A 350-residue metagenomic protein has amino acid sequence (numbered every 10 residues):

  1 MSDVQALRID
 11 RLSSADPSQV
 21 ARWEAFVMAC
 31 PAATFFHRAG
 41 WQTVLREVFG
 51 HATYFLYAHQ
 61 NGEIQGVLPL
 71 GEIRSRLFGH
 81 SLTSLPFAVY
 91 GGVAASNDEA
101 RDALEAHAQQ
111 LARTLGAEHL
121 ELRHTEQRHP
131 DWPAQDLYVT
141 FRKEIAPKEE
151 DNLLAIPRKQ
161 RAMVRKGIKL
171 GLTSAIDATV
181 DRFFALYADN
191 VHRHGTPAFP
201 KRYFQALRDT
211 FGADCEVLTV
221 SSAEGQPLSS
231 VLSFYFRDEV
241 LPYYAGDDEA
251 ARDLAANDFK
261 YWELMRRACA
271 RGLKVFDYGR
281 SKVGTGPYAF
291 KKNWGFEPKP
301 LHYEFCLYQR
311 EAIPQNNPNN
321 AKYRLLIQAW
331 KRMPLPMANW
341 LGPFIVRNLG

Functional and structural regions predicted by a protein language model:
S2-A6, E72, E126-D151, L273-K274 (+1 more regions): Active-site/acyl-donor-binding loops of N-acyltransferases
A6-N61, L68-F78, H124-D253: A conserved beta-strand-loop-helix scaffold within acyl/acetyltransferase catalytic domains
L56-L68, S75-L77, A88, S96-L111 (+2 more regions): Aromatic (often tryptophan-rich) hydrophobic motifs at membrane interfaces
S84-G92, D136-K143: Acyl/amide activation-and-transfer machinery of modular secondary-metabolite enzymes
L85, L154-M163, N317-R324: Short intrinsically disordered coil segments
E99-T140: Non-catalytic accessory segments adjacent to catalytic cores
